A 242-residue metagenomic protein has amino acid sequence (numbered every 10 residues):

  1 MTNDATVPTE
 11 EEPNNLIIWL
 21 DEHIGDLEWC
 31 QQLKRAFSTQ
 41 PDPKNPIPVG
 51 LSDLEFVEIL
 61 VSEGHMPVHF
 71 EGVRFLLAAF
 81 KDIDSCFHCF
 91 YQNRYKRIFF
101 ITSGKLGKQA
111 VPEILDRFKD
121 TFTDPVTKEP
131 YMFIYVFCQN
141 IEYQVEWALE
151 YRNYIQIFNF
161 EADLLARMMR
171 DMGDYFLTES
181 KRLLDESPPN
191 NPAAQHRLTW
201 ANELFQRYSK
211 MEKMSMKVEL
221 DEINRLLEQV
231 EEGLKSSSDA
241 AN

Functional and structural regions predicted by a protein language model:
M1-N242: Extended, well-folded catalytic/binding cores that form a central cleft or groove in large enzyme and scaffold domains
